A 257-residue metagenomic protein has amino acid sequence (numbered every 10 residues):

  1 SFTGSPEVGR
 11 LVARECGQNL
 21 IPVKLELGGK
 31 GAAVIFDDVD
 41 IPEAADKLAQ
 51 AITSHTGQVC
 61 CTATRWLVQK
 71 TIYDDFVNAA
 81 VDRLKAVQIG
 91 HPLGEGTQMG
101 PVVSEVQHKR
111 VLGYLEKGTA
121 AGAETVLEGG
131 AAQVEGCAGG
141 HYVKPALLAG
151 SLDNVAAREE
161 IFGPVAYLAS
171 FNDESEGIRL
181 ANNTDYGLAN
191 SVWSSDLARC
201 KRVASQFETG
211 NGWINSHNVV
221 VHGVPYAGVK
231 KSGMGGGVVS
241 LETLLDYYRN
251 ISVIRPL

Functional and structural regions predicted by a protein language model:
S1: N-terminal Rossmann-like NAD(P) cofactor-binding module of classical short-chain dehydrogenase/reductase
G4-L152, I214: ALDH superfamily catalytic-core signature
V34, Q88, A138-L257: Conserved C-terminal structural/oligomerization subdomain of aldehyde/semialdehyde dehydrogenase
